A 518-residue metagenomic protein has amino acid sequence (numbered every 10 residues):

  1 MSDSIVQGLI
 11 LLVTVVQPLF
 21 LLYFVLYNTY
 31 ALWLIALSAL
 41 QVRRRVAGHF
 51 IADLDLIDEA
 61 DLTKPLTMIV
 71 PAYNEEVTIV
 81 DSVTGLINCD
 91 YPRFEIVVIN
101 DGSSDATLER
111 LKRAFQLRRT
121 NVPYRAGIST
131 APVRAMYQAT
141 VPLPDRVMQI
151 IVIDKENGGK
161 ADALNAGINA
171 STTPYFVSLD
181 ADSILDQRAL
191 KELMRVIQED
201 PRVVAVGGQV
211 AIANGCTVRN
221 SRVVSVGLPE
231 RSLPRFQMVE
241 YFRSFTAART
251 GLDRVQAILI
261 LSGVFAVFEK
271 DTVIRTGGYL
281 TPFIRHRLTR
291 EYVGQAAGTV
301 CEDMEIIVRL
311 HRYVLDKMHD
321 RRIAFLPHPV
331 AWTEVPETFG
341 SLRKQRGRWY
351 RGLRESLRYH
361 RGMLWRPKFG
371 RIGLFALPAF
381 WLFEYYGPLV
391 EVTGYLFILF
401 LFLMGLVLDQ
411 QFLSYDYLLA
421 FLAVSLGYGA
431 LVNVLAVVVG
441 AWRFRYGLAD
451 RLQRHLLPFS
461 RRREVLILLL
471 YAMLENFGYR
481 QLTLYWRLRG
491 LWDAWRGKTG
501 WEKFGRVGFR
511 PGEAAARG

Functional and structural regions predicted by a protein language model:
M1-A60, A430-V439, T483-T499, K503-R506: N-terminal membrane-anchoring/stem segments of glycan-assembly enzymes
D3-F20, F369-F383, Y415-L418, V465-L468: Membrane-interface helix-boundary signature
G8-V15, R43, A47, R445-R463 (+2 more regions): Hydrophobic helical membrane-anchoring modules
Q17, F24, I260, L466-L469 (+1 more regions): Non-transmembrane, amphipathic alpha-helical segments
F20-Y23, Y27, V70, E240-R243 (+2 more regions): Residue-level signal for the membrane-embedded core of alpha-helical transmembrane segments, especially mid-helix
S38, A379-W495: Membrane-embedded multi-pass helical conduit in multi-pass membrane proteins, especially envelope-biosynthetic
V46-F369, L382, P511-G518: Non-transmembrane catalytic domains and loops of membrane-associated enzymes and transporters that build or traffic
S341, Q345-R358, I467-A514: Membrane-proximal soluble regions of multi-pass membrane proteins
